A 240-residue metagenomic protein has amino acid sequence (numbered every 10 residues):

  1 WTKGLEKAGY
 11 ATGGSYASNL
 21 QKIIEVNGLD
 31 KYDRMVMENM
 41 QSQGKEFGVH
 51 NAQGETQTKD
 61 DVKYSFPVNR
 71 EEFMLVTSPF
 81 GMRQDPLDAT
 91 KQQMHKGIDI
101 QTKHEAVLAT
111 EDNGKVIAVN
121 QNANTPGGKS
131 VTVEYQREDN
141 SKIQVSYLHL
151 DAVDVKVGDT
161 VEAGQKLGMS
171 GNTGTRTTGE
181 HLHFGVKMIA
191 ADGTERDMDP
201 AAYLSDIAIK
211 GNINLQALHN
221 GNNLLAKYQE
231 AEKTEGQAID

Functional and structural regions predicted by a protein language model:
W1-T56: Catalytic cores of secreted/periplasmic lytic hydrolases that degrade extracellular macromolecules
A8-G13, I24-K31, F80, N120 (+4 more regions): Sec/Tat-exported extracytoplasmic proteins
Y10-S18, T102-E105, S141, R176: Soluble non-cytosolic domains of exported or imported proteins
Q43-K129, A163, R176, L224: Surface-exposed, glycine-biased beta-strand/turn segments
E55-Y64, D159, G185-I239: Acidic, glycine-rich catalytic/binding loops that coordinate metals and/or anionic ligands
S78, T102, A118, H149-A152 (+2 more regions): A residue-level detector for short acidic-glycine micro-motifs
Q93-K96, T110-V157, G179-G185: Zn2+-dependent peptidoglycan hydrolase active-site motif and core
G114, G158-T173: Active-site-proximal beta-strands of protease catalytic cores
